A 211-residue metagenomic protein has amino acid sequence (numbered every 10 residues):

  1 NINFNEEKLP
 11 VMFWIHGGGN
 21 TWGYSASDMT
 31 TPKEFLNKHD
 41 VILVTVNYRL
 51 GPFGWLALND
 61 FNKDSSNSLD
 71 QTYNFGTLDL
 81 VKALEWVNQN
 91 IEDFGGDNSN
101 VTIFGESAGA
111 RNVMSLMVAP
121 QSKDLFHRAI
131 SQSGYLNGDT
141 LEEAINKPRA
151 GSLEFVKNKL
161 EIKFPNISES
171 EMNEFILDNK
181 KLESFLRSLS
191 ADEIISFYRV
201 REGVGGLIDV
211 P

Functional and structural regions predicted by a protein language model:
N1-E7: Short beta-strand-to-loop junctions in surface cap/lid or active-site-entrance loops
E7, I15-V81, Q89-D93: Cap/lid segment of the alpha/beta-hydrolase catalytic domain
P10, V87, F94-S107: Alpha/beta-hydrolase fold nucleophile elbow
N20-W22, G105-S115: Glycine-rich nucleophile elbow surrounding the catalytic serine of serine-hydrolase chemistry
F35, L116-M117: Aromatic pocket-lining residues of Rossmann-like dinucleotide-binding sites
Y48, E106, R128-T140: Active-site nucleophile loop of the alpha/beta-hydrolase fold
Q89, M114-S115, K123, Q132-P211: Substrate-access "cap/lid" subdomains that shape and gate the entrance to catalytic or ligand-binding pockets
D97-N100, D124-R128: Short acidic capping loops at alpha-helix termini that bridge into adjacent secondary structure
